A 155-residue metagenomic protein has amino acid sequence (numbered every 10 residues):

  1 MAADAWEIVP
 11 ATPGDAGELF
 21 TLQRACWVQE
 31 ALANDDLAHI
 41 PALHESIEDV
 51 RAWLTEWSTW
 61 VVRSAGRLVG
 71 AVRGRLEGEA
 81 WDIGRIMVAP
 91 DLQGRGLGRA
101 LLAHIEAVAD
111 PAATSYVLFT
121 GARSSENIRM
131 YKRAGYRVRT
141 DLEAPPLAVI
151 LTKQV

Functional and structural regions predicted by a protein language model:
M1-G14, V155: Conserved N-terminal entry element of GNAT/NAT acetyltransferase domains
T21-V50: Conserved GNAT-fold acetyl-CoA-binding loop/helix
I47-V61, D82: A short helix-loop-beta-strand connector motif used in the catalytic cores of GNAT acetyltransferases and, in some
V61, R67-R75, D82-M87: Conserved beta-strand in the GNAT
I86-Q93, T120-A122: A short, internal acetyl-CoA/4′-phosphopantetheine-binding micro-motif in the GNAT/acyltransferase core
L92, G96-H104: Conserved acetyl-CoA pyrophosphate-binding loop and the N-cap/start of the following alpha-helix in GNAT-like
R99-A100, A122-T140: Conserved active-site alpha-helix within GNAT-family acetyltransferase domains
A109-G121: Conserved GNAT acetyl-CoA-binding A-motif
